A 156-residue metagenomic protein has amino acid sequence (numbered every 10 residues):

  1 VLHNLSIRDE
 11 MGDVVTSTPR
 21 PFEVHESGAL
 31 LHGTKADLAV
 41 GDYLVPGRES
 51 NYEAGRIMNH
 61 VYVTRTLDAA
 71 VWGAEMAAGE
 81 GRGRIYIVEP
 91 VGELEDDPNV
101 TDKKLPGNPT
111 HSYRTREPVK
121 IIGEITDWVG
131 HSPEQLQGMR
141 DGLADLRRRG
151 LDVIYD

Functional and structural regions predicted by a protein language model:
L2-L5, G12, S17, V24-G28 (+3 more regions): Active-site and NAD+-binding cores of ADP-ribose-processing enzymes
R8-G12, G41, Y62-D68: A short linear-motif detector with a strong N-terminal bias
R20-E23, Y52-E53: Short secondary-structure boundary/capping segments within folded domains
E49-G79: Extended catalytic/binding region for NAD+/ADP-ribose chemistry, centered on the ART fold
